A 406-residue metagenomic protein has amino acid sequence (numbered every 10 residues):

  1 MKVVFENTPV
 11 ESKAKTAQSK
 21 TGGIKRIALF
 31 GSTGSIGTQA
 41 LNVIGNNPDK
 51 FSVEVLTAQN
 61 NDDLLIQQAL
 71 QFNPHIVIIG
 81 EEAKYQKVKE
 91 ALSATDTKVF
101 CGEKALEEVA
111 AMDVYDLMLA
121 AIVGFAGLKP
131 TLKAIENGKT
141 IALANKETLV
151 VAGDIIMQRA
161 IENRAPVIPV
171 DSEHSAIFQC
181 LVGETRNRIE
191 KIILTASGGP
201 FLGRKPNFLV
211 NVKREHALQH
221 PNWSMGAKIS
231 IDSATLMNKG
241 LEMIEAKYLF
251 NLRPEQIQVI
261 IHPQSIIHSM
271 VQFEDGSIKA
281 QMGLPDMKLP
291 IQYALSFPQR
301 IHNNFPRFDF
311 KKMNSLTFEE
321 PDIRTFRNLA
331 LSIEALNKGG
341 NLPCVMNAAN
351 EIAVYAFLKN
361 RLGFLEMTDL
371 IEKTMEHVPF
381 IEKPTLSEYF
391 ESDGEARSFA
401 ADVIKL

Functional and structural regions predicted by a protein language model:
M1-L406: Catalytic, metal-anchored helix/loop core of enzyme active sites in primary metabolism
